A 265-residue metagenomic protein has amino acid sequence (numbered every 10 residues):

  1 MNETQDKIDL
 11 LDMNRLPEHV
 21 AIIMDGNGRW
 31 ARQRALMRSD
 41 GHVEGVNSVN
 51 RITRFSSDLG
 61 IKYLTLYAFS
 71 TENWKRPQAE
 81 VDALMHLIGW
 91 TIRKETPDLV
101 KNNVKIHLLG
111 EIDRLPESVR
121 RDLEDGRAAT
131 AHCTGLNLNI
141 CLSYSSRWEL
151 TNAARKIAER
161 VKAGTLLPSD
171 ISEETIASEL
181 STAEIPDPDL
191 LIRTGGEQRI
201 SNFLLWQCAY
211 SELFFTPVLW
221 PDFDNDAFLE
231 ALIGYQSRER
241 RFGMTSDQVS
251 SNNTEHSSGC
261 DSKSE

Functional and structural regions predicted by a protein language model:
M1-E265: Flexible, compositionally biased loop and terminal segments
